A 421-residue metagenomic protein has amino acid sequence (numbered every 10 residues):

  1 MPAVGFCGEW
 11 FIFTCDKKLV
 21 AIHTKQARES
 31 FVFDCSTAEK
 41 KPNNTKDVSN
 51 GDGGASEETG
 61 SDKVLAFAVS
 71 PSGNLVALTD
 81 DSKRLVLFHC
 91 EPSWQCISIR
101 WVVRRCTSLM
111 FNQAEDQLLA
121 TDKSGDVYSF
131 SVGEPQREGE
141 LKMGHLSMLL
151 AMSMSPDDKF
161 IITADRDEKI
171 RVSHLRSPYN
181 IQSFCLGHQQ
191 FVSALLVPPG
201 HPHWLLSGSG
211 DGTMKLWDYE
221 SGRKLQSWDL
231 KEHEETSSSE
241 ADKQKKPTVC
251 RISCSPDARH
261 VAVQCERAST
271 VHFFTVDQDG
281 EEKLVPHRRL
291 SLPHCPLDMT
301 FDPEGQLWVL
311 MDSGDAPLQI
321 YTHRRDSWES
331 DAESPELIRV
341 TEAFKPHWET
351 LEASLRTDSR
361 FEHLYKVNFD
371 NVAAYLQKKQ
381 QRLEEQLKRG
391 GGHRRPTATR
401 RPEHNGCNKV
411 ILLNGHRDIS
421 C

Functional and structural regions predicted by a protein language model:
M1-A3, E58-A68, R104-F111, S147-S153 (+3 more regions): Canonical WD40 repeat/beta-propeller blade segments in eukaryotic WD-repeat proteins
M1-L65, S70, A353, T357-S420: Intrinsically disordered, low-complexity acidic/Ser/Thr/Pro-rich linker and tail segments in large eukaryotic scaffolds
G8-E9, S72-N74, A114-D116, D157-K159 (+3 more regions): Short coil/turn segments that connect the beta-strands within blades of beta-propeller domains
C15, T79-S82, T121-S124, T163-D167 (+3 more regions): Conserved strand-to-loop turn within each blade of WD40 beta-propeller repeats
H23-S30, A38, K46-G51, S82-V103 (+5 more regions): Per-blade loop-tip surfaces of WD-repeat and WD-like beta-propellers in eukaryotic adaptors/scaffolds
C35, P42-L65, V69-V102, T107 (+2 more regions): Eukaryotic helix-linker segments that join adjacent hydrophobic helices
F191, H201-T213: Contiguous mid-protein beta-loop-alpha structural module that forms a pocket-lining wall or clamp of enzyme active
K224-C421: Terminal intrinsically disordered, low-complexity extensions flanking WD-repeat/beta-propeller proteins
